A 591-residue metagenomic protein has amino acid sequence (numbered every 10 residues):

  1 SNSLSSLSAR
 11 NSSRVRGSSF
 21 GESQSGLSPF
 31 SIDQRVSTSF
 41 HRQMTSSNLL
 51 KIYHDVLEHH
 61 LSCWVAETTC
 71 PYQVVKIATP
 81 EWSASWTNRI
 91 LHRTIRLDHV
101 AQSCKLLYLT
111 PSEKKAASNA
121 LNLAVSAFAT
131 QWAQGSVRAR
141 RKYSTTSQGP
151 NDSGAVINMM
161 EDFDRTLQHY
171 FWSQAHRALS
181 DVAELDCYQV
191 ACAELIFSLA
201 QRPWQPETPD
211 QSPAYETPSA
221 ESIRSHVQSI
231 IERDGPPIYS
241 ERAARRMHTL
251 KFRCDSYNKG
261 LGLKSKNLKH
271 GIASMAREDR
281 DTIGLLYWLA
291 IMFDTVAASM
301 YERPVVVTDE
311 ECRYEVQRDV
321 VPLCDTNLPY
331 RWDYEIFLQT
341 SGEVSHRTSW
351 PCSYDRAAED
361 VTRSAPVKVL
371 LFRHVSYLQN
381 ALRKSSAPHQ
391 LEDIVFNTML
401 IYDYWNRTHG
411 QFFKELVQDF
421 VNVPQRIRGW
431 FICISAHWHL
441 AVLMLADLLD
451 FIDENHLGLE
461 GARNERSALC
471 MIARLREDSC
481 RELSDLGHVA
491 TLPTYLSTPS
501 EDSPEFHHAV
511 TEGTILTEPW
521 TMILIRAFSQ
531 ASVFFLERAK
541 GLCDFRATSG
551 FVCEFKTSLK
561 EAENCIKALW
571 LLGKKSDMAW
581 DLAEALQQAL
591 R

Functional and structural regions predicted by a protein language model:
S3-R177, A183: Transcriptional activation interfaces
I77-S112, S256-D281, I336-D355, F413-I427 (+1 more regions): Acidic, Ser/Thr- and Gly/Pro-rich intrinsically disordered linkers and low-complexity segments that flank or connect
L121, Q189, D279-T282, L286 (+4 more regions): Structural signature of alpha-solenoid helical repeat junctions
N122, S126, S147, R165-S180 (+13 more regions): Hydrophobic core segments within long, regular secondary-structure runs in both alpha- and beta-rich folds
L123-A124, F128, L185-E207, V369-F372 (+2 more regions): Amphipathic alpha-helical repeat scaffolds of TPR domains
A127-C352, V417-Q418: Acidic, Ser/Thr-rich, low-complexity intrinsically disordered regions in fungal proteins
L328-F431: Long, internal scaffold/assembly segments composed of regular secondary structure
F413-F431, V442-R591: Fungal C-terminal regulatory tails
